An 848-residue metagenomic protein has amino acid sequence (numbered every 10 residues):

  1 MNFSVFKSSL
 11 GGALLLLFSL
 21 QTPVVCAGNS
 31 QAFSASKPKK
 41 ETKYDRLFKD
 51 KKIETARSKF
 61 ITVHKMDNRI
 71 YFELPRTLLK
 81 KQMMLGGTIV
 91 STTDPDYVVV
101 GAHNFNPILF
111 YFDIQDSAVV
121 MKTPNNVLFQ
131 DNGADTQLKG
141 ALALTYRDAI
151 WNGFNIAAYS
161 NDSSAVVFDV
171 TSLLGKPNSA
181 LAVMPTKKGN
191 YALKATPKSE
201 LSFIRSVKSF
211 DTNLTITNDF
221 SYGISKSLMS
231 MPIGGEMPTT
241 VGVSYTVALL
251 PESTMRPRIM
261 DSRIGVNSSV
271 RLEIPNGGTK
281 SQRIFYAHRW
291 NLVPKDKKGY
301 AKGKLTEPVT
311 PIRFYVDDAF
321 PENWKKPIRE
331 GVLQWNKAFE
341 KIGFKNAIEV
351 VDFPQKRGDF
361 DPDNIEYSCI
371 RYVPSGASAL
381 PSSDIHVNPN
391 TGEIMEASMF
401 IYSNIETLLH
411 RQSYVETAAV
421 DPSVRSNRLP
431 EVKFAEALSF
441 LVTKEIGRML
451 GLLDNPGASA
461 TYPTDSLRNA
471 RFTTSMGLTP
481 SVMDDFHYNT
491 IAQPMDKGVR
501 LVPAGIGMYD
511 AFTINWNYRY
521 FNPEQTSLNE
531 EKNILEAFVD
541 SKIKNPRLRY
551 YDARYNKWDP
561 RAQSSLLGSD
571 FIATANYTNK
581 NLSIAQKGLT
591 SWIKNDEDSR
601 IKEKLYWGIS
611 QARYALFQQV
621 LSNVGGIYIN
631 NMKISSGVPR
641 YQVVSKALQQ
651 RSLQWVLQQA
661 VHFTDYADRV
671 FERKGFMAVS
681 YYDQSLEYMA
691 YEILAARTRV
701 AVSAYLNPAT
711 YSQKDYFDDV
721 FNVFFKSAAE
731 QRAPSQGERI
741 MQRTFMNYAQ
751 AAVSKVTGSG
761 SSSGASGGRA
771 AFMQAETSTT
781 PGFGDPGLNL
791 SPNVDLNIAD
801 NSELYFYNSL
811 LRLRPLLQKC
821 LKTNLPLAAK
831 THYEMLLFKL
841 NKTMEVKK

Functional and structural regions predicted by a protein language model:
N2-G11: Bacterial N-terminal signal peptides that target proteins for export
G11-Q21: Bacterial N-terminal signal peptides
T22-S34: Signal peptide processing junction and immediate N-terminal pro/mature segment of secreted/exported proteins
A32-F320, A338, I342, F353-E406 (+6 more regions): Auxiliary tRNA-acceptor-end handling modules of aminoacyl-tRNA synthetases
L79, N323-A347: Zn2+-dependent metallopeptidase catalytic core
L333-F344, G447-R448, L452, Y488 (+1 more regions): Sec-exported extracytoplasmic/periplasmic mature domains
D352-V373, E436-Q493: The catalytic-center signature of Zn2+-dependent metalloproteases
S459-K848: Conserved catalytic/binding loops enriched for acidic/polar residues
